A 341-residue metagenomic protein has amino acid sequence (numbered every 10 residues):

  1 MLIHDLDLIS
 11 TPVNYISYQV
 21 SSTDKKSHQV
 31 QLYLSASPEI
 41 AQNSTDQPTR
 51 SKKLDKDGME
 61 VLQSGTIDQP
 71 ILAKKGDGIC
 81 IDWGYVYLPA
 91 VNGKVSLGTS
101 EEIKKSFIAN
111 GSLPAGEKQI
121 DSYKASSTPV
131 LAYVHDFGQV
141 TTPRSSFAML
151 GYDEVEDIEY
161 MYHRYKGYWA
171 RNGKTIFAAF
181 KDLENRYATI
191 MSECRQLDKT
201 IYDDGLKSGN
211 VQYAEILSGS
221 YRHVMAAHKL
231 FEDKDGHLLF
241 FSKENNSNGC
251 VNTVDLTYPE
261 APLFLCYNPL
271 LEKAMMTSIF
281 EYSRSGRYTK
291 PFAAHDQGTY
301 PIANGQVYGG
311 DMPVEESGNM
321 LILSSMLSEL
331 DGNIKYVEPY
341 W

Functional and structural regions predicted by a protein language model:
L2-T11, Q19, T23-V254, S285: Acidic/polar, glycine-enriched structural segments that form the non-catalytic walls/loops of the carbohydrate-binding
S17-S21, N304-Q306: A short, hydrophobic secondary-structure junction motif
T142, N172-M191, G249-W341: Aromatic-rich carbohydrate-recognition surfaces in CAZymes
